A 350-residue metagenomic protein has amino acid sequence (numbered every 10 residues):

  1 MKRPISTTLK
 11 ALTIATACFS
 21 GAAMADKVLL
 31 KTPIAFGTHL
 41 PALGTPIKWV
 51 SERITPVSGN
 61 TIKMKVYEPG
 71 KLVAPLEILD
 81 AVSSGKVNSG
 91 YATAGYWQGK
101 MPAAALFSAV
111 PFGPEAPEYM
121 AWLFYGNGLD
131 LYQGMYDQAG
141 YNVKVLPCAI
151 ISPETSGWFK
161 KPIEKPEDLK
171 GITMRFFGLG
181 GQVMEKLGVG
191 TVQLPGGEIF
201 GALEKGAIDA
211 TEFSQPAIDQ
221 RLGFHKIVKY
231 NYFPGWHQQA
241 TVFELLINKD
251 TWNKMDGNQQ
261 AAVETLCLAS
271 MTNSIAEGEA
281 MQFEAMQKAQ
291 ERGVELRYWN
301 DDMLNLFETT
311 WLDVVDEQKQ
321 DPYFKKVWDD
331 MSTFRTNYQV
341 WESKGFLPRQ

Functional and structural regions predicted by a protein language model:
M1-L12: Bacterial N-terminal signal peptides that target proteins for export
I14-T16: An N-terminally focused, membrane-permeabilizing/fusogenic/translocator signature enriched in pore-forming
F19-A25: Sec/Tat signal peptide C-region and signal peptidase I cleavage site
D26-Y119, G134-Q350: N-terminal secretory/targeting leader peptides
A121-G134: Signature of the catalytic double-stranded beta-helix
